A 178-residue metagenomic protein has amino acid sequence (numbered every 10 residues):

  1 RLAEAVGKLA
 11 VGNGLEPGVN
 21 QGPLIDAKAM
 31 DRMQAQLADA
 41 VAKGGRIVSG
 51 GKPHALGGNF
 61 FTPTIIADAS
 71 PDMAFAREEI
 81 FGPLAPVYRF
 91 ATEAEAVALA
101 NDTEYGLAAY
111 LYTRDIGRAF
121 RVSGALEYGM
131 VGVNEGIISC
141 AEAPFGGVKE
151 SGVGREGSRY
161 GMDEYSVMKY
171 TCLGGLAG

Functional and structural regions predicted by a protein language model:
G7-G14, P53, F60-G178: Conserved C-terminal structural/oligomerization subdomain of aldehyde/semialdehyde dehydrogenase
E16-G22: Short linear capping/connector segments at secondary-structure termini
P23-L24, P63: Conserved PLP-binding catalytic core of the aspartate aminotransferase-like
L24-Q34: Short beta-strand to alpha-helix junction loop
I47-G50: A short linear hydrophobic-aromatic micro-motif
